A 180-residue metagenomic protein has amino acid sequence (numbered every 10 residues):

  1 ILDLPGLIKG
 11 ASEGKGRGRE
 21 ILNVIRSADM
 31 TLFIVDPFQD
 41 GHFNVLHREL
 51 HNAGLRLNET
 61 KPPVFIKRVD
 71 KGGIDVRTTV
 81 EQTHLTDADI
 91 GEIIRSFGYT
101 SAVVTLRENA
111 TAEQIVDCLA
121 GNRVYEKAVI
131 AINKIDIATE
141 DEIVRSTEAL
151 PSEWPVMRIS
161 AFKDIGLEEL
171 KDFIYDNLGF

Functional and structural regions predicted by a protein language model:
I1: Pre-DFG segment of protein kinase catalytic domains
L4-L32, F38-E49, N109-A120: Switch II of P-loop NTPase G domains
P5-I8, D36-G41, H51-N52, K134-A138 (+1 more regions): Conserved nucleotide-binding/hydrolysis micro-motifs of P-loop NTPases
K9-S12, L22, R26, H47 (+6 more regions): Signal for well-folded cores of large energy- and translation-related assemblies
A28-V35, G54-R107, A120-N133, E153-R158: Conserved beta-strand/loop subsegment of P-loop NTPase cores
F43, D87-I90, A112, L167: Alpha-helix initiation and N-capping motif
Q82-L85, K127-V129, D136-F180: Canonical P-loop GTPase G-domain recognition
R107-E108, F180: P-loop NTPase nucleotide-binding/switch module
